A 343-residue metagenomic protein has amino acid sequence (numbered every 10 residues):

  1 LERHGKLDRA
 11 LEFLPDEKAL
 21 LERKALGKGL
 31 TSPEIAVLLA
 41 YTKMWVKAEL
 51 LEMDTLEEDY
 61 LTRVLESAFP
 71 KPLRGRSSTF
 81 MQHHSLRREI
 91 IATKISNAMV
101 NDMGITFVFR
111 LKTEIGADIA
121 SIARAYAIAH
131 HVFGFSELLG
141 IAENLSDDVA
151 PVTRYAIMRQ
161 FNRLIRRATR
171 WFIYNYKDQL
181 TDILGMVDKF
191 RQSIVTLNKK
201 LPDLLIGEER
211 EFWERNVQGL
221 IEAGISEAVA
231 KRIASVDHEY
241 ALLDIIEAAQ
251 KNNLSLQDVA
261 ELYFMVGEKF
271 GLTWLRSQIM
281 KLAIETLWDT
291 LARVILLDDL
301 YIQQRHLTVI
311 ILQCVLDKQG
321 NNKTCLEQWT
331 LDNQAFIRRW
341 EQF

Functional and structural regions predicted by a protein language model:
L1-F343: Ligand/cofactor-recognition surfaces for anionic moieties
